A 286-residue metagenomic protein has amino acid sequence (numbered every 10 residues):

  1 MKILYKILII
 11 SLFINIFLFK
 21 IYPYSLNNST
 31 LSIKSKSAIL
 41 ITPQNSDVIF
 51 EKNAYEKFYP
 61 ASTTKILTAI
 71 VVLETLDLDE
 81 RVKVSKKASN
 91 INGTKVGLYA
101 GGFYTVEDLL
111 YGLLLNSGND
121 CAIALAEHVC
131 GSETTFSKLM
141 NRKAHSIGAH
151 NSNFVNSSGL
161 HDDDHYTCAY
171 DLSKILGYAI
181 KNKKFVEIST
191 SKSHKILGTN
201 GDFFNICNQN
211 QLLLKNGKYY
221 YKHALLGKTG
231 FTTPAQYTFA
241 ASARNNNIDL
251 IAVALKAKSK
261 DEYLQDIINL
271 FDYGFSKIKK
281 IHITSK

Functional and structural regions predicted by a protein language model:
M1, F58, I91-T94, G102 (+5 more regions): Intrinsically disordered, low-complexity regions
M1-S37, P43, D47, S276-K286: N-terminal secretory targeting signals
I21-Y170, K174-K183, E187: Active-site-adjacent loops and short helices of periplasmic peptidoglycan-processing enzymes
A149-H150, H161-D171, L176-K286: Domain-terminus/edge residues, biased toward the C-terminal soluble/receptor-binding domains of extracytoplasmic
